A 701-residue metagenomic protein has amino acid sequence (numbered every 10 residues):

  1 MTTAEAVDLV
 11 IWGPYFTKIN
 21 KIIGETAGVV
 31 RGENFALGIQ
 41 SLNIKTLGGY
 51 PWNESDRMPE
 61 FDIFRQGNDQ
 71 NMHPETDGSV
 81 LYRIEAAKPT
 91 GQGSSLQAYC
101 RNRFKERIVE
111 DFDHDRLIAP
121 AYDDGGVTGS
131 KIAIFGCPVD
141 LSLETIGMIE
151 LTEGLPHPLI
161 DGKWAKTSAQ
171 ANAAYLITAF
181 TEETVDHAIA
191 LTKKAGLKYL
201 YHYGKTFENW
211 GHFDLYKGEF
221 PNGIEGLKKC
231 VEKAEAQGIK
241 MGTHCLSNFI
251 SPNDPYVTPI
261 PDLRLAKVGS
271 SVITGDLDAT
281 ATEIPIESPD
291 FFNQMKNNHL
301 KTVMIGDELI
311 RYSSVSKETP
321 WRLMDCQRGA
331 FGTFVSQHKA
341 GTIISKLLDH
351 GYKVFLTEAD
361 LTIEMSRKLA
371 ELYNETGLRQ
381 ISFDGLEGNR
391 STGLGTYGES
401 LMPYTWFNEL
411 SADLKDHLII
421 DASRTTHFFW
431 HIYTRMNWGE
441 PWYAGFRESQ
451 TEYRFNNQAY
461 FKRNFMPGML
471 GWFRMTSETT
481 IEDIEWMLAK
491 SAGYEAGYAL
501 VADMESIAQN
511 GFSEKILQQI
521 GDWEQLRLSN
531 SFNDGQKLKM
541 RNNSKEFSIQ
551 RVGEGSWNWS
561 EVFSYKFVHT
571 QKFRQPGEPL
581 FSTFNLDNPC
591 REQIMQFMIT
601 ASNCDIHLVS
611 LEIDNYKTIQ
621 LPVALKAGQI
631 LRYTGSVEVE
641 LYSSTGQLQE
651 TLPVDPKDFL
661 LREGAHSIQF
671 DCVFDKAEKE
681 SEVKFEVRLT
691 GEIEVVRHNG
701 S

Functional and structural regions predicted by a protein language model:
M1-L200, K233, K240-M241, R379-Q380 (+4 more regions): Carbohydrate-recognition beta-sandwich/jelly-roll modules in extracellular/periplasmic carbohydrate-active proteins
A6-K18, F292-D307, T333-Y352: Extended Gly/Ser/Thr-rich low-complexity repeat segments, especially those forming or decorating extracellular
V139-I160, K193-H202, G226-G269, K339-G341 (+2 more regions): Glycine-rich, aromatic-flanked loop segments that form ligand/cofactor-binding clefts across common enzyme folds
A169-Q170, A174-S271, L347-A370, N374-S400: Aromatic-lined carbohydrate-binding/catalytic grooves of carbohydrate-active enzymes
L227-S251, R264-S271, T426, K490 (+1 more regions): Carbohydrate-binding surfaces of carbohydrate-active enzymes
S247, S251-V335: Autoprocessing Asn-cyclization modules and mimics
P252, Y256-S271, L347-E364, E409-N510: Glycan-recognition surfaces
R328-S336, A340, L586-S701: Intrinsically disordered, low-complexity segments enriched in serine, threonine, and glycine
